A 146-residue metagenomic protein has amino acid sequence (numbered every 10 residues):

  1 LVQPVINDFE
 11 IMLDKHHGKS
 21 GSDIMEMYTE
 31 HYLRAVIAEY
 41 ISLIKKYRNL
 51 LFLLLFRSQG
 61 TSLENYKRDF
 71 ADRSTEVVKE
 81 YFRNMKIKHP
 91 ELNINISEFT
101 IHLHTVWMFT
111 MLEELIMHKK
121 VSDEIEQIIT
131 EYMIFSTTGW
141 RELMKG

Functional and structural regions predicted by a protein language model:
P4-K46: Hydrophobic alpha-helical connector segments
D8-K15, K19, L50, W107-H118: Solvent-exposed, amphipathic alpha-helical segments
K19-E26, L54-T61, H89-L92: Short linear capping/connector segments at secondary-structure termini
H31, V36-N49, G60-I87, E98-F109: Amphipathic alpha-helical packing segments from all-alpha helical-bundle domains
S42, K46, E76-R83, I101-G146: C-terminal peripheral helix-coil segments that are non-catalytic and often amphipathic
F52-L54, E124: Short, hydrophobic secondary-structure boundary micro-motifs
